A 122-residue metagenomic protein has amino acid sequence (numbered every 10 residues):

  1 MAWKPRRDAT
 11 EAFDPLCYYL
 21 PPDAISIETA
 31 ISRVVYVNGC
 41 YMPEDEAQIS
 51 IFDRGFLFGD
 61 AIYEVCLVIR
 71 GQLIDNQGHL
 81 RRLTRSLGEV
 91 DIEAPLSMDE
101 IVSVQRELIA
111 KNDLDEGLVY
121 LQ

Functional and structural regions predicted by a protein language model:
A2-Q122: Conserved alpha/beta cores of soluble small-molecule-handling proteins
